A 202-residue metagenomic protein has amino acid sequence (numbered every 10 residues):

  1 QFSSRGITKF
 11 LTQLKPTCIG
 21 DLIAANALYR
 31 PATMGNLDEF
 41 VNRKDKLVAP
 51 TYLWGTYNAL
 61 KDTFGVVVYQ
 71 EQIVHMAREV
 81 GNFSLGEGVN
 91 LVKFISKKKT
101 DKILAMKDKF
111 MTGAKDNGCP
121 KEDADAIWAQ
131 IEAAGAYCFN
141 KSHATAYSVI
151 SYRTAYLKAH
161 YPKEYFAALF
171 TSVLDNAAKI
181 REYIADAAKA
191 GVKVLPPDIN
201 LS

Functional and structural regions predicted by a protein language model:
Q1-S202: Noncatalytic, beta-rich nucleic-acid-contacting surfaces in large DNA/RNA-processing enzymes
